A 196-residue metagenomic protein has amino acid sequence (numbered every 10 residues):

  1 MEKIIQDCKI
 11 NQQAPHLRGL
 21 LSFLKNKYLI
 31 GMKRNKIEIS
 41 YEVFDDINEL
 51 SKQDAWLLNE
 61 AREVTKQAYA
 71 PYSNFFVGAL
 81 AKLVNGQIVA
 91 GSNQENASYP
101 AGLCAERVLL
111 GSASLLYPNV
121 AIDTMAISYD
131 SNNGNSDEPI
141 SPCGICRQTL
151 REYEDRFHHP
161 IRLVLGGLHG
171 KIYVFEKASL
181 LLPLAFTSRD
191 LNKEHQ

Functional and structural regions predicted by a protein language model:
Q6-K9, Y28: Short, positively charged and aromatic/hydrophobic N-terminal segments
K9-S22: Positively charged N-terminal leader segments that act as targeting/secretion signals
L24, G31-N59, V64, G111 (+1 more regions): C-terminal binding/interaction regions
Q67, S92-Y99, N132-S136: A short glycine/serine-rich beta->alpha loop
N74-L83: Short beta-strand scaffold segments in enzyme catalytic cores
N96-L115: A short mixed-secondary-structure module that forms the rim of ligand-binding clefts
